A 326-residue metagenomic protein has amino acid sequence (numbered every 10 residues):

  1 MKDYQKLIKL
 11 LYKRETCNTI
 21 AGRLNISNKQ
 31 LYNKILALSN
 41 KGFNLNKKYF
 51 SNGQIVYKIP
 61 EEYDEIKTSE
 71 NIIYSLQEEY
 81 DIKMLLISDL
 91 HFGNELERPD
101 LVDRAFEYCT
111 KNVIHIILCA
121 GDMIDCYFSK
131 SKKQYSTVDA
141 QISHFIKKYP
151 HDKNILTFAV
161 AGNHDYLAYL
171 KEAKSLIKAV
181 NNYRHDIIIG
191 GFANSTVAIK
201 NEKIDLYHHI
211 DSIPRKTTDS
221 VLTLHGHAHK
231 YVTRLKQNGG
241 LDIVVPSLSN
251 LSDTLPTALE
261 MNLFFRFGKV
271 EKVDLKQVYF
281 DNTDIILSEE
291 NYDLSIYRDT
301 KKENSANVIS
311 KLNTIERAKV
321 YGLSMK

Functional and structural regions predicted by a protein language model:
M1-M84, L323-M325: Acidic, histidine-bearing metal-coordination/catalytic regions of metal-dependent phosphoesterases
N25, K203-T300, N304: Conserved beta-sheet core of the metallophosphoesterase superfamily
L45-K58, E62, E289-K326: Accessory, non-catalytic peripheral segments of nucleic-acid enzymes
Y74-L85, T196-D205, Q237-L241: Beta-strand-turn-beta hairpins that frame and shape the catalytic cleft of phosphate-ester-processing enzymes
S75-V102: An acidic-aromatic substrate-binding cleft motif
L85-D89, I116-D122, L156-N163, I188-G190 (+3 more regions): Active-site neighborhood of phospho(di)ester-bond hydrolases with catalytic His/Asp-centered motifs
E95-I189: Core catalytic region of metal-dependent phosphoesterases/phosphodiesterases, especially metallo-beta-lactamase-like
Q134-V138, K174-I177, D186-V221, S249-T257 (+4 more regions): Active-site-proximal segments of metal-dependent phosphoesterases and phosphodiesterases across multiple
